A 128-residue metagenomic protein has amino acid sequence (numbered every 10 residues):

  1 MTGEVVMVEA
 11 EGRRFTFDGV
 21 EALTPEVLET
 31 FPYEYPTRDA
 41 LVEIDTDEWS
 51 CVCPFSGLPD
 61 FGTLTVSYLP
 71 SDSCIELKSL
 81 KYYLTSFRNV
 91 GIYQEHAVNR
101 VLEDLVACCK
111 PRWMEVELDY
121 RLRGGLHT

Functional and structural regions predicted by a protein language model:
T2-T128: N-terminal intrinsically disordered, cationic/polar leader segments that include organellar targeting peptides
